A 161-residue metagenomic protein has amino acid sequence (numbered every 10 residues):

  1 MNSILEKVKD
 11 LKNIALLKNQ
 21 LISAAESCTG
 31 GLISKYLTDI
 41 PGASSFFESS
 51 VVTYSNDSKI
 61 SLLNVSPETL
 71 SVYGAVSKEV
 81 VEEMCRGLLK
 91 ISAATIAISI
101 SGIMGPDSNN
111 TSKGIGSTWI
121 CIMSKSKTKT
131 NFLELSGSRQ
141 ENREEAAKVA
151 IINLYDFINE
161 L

Functional and structural regions predicted by a protein language model:
M1-L161: Short alpha-helical segments enriched in small residues
